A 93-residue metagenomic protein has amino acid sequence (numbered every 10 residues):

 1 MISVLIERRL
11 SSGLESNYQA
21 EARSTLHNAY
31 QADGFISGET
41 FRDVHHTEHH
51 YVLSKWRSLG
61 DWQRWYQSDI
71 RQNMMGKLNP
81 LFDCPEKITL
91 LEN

Functional and structural regions predicted by a protein language model:
M1-I2, N93: Absolute protein N-terminus
I2-R8, E39-Y66: Short, well-ordered beta-strand segments in beta-rich or mixed alpha/beta enzyme and ligand-binding folds
R9-Y18: Short, surface-exposed ligand-recognition loops at beta-strand->loop->(often short) alpha-helix junctions that present
Y18-Q19, W65: Solvent-exposed, non-transmembrane alpha-helical starts
A22: Short amphipathic alpha-helical/adjacent loop interface patches that line ligand and macromolecule-binding sites
H27-S37, K55-T89: An amphipathic, aromatic/His-enriched active-site/gating alpha helix that lines ligand/cofactor pockets
R42, L90-N93: A general secondary-structure junction signal
